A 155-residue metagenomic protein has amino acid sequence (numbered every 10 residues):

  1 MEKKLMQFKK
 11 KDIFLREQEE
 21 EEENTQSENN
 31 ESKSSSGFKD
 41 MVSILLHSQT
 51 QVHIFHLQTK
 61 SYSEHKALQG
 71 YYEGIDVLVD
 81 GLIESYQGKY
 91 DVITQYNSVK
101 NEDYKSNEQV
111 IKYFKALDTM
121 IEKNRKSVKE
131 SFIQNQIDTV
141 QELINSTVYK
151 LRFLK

Functional and structural regions predicted by a protein language model:
M1-F38, F132-N135: Charge-dense, intrinsically disordered terminal/linker segments
E31-M41, S48, S106-V110: Disorder-to-helix initiation segments
K39, D76-V77, E130: Extracellular secretory-pathway ectodomains and N-terminal mature segments of eukaryotic proteins
D40, I44, A67-G70, G74 (+1 more regions): Alpha-helical initiation/capping and key positions within long helical/coiled-coil segments
S43-L57, V77-D80, E84, K112-K123 (+2 more regions): Generic structural signal for well-ordered, non-membrane alpha-helices
H47-Q69, V128-K129: Helix-loop segments that flank and shape redox-cofactor active sites
H65-T94: Conserved alpha-helical segments that form or flank metal/cofactor-binding pockets of metalloenzymes
S98-R152: Acidic/histidine-rich alpha-helical segments that form the ligand environment of transition-metal centers
